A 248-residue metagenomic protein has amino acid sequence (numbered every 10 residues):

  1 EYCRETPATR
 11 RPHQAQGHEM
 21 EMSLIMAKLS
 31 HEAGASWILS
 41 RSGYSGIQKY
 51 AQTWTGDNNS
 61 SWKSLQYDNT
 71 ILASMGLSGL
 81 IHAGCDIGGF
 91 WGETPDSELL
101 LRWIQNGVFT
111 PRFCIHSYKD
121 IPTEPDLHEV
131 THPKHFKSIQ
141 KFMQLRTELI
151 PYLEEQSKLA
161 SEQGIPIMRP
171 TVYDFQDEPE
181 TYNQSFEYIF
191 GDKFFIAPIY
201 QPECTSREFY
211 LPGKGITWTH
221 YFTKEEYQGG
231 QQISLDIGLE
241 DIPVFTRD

Functional and structural regions predicted by a protein language model:
E1-I242, T246-R247: Catalytic-domain carbohydrate-binding cleft regions of carbohydrate-active enzymes
